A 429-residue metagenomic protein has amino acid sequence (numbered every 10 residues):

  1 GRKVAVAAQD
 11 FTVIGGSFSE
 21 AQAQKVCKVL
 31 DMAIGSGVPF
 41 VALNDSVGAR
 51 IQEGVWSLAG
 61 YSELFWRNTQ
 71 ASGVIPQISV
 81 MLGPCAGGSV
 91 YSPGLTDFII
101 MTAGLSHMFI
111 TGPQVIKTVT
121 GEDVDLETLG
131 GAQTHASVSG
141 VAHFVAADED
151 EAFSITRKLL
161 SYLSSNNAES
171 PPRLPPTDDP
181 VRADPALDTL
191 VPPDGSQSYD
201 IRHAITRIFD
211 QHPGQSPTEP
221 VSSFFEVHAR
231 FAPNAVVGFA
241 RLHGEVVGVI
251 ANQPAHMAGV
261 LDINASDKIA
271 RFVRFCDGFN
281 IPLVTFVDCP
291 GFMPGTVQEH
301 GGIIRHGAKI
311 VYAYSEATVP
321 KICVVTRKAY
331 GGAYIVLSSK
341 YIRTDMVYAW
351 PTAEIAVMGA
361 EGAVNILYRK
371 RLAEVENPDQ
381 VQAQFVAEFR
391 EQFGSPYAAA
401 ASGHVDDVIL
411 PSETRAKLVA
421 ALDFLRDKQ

Functional and structural regions predicted by a protein language model:
G1-Q429: Ligand-binding clefts of soluble mixed alpha/beta catalytic domains
